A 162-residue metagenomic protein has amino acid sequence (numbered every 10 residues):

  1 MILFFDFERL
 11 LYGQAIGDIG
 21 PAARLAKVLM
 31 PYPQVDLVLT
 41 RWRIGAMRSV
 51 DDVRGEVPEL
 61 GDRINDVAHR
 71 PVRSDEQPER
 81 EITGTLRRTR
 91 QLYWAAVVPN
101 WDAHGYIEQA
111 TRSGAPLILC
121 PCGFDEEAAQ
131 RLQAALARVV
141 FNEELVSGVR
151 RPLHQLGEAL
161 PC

Functional and structural regions predicted by a protein language model:
M1, A26-K27, T85-R90: Short amphipathic alpha-helices and their capping/turn segments at secondary-structure boundaries
I2-E76: Alpha-helical substrate-recognition element adjacent to the catalytic core
G61-C162: C-terminal cap/substrate-recognition subdomain and adjoining C-terminal extension of metal-dependent phosphatase-like
